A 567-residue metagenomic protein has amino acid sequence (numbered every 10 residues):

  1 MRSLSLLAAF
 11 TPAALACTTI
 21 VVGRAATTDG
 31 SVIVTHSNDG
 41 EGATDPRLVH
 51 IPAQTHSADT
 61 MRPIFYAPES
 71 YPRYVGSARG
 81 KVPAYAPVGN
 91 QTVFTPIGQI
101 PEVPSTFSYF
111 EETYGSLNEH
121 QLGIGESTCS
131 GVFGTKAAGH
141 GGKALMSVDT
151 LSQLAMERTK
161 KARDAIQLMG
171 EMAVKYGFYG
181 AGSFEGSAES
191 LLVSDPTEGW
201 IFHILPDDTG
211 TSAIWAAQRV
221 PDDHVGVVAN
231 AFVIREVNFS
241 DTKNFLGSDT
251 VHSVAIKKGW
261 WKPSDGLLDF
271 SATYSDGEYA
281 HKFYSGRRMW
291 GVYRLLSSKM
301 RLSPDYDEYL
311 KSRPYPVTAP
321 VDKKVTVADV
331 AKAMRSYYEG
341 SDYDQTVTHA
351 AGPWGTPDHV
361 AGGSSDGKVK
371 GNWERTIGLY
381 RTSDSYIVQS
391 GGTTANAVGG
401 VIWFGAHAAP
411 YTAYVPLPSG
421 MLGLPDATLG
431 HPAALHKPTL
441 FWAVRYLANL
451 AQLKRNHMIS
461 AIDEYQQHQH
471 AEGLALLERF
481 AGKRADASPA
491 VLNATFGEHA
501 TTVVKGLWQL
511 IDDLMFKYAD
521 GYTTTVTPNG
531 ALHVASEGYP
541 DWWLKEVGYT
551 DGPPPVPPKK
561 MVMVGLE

Functional and structural regions predicted by a protein language model:
M1-A16: Fungal secretory targeting signals
C17-S147, L168-K324: A contiguous strand-loop segment
A137-G141, T150-T159: Second-shell loop/turn segments in exported
R158-I166: Short, charged, surface-exposed loops that flank catalytic or proteolytic processing sites
R294-G371, R375-I377, Y465, H470-F480: Accessory, solvent-exposed terminal regions and/or long lumenal/extracellular loops of proteins
G352-P489: Substrate-recognition/cap regions that form aromatic- and gly/pro-loop-enriched pockets for small-molecule ligands
Q467-E567: Histidine-centered catalytic/metal-binding microenvironments
